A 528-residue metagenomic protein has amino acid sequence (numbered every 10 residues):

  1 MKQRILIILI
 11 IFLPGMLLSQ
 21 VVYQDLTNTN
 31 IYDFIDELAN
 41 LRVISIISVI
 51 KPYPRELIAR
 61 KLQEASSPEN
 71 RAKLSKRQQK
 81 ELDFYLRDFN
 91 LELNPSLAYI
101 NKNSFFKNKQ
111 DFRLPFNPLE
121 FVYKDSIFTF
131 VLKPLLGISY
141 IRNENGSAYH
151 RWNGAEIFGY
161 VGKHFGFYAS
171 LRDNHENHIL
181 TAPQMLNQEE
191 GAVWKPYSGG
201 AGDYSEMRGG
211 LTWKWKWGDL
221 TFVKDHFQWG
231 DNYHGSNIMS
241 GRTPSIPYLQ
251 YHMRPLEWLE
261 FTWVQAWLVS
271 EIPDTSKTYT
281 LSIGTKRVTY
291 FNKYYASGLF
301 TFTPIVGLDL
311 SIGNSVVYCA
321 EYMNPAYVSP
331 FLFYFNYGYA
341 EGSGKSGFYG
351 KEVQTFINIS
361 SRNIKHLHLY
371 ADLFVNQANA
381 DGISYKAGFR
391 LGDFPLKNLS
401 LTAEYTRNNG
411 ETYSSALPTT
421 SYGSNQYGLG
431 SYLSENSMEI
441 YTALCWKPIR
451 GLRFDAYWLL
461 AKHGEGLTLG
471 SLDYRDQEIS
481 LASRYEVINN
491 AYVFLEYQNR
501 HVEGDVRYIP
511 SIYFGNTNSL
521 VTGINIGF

Functional and structural regions predicted by a protein language model:
M1-V22: Bacterial Sec-dependent N-terminal signal peptides
V21-L41: Short N-terminal segments immediately surrounding and downstream of signal-peptide cleavage
V22, I44-V49, P54-E56, K61-D309 (+8 more regions): Outer-membrane beta-barrel channel domains
L26, M239-T243, S471, I512: Alpha-helix N-cap and loop-to-helix initiation/capping positions
I35, R208, Y441: Generic structural marker for isolated residues within well-ordered, non-membrane alpha-helices of soluble domains
Y204, V306-F528: Exposed, low-structure sequence patches enriched in small/polar residues
